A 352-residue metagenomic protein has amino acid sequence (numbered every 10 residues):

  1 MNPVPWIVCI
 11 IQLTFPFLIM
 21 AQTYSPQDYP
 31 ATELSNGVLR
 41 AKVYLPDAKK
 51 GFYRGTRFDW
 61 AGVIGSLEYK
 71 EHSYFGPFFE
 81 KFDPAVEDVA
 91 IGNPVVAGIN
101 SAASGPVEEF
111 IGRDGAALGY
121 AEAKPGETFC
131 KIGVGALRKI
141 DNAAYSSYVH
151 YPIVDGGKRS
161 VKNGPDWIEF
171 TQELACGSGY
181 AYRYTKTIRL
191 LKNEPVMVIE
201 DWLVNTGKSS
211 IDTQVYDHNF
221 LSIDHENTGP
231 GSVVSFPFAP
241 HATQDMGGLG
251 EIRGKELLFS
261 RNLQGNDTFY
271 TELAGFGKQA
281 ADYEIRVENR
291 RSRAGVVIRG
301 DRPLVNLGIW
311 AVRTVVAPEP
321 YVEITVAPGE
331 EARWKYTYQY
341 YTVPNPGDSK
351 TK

Functional and structural regions predicted by a protein language model:
M1-W6: Positively charged n-region of N-terminal signal peptides that target proteins for export
V8-L18: Bacterial N-terminal signal peptides
Q22-V198, S209-D212, H218-K352: Surface-exposed acidic/polar loop and edge beta-strand patches at domain peripheries
